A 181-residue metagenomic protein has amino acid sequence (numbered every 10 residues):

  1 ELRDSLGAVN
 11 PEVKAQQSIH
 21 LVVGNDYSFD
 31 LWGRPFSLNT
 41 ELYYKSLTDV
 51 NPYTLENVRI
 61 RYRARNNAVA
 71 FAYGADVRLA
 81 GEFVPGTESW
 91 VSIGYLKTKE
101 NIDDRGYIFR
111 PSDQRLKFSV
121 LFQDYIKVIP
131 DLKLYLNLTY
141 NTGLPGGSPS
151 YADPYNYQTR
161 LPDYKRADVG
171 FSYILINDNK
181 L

Functional and structural regions predicted by a protein language model:
E1-L6, V50-R59, L96, E100-I108 (+1 more regions): Outer-membrane beta-barrel translocator domains and adjoining extracellular loop/strand segments of Gram-negative
D4, E12-S18, V58-I60, A68-A72 (+3 more regions): Transmembrane beta-barrel outer-membrane domains
V9, I19-V23, L38, Y73-V77 (+2 more regions): Hydrophobic, lipid-facing positions within transmembrane beta-strands of outer-membrane proteins
E12-F71: Membrane-embedded beta-barrel scaffold of Gram-negative outer-membrane proteins
A15, Y27-F29, G81-F83, D124-I126 (+1 more regions): Residue-level signature of outer-membrane beta-barrel architecture
L31-L38, G86-S89, I129-L134, N177-L181: Repeated loop/turn-to-beta-strand initiation elements of outer-membrane beta-barrel proteins
Y43-S46, R65-S148: Gram-negative outer-membrane beta-barrel transporters
Y155-D168, I174-I176: Outer-membrane beta-barrel transmembrane domain signature
